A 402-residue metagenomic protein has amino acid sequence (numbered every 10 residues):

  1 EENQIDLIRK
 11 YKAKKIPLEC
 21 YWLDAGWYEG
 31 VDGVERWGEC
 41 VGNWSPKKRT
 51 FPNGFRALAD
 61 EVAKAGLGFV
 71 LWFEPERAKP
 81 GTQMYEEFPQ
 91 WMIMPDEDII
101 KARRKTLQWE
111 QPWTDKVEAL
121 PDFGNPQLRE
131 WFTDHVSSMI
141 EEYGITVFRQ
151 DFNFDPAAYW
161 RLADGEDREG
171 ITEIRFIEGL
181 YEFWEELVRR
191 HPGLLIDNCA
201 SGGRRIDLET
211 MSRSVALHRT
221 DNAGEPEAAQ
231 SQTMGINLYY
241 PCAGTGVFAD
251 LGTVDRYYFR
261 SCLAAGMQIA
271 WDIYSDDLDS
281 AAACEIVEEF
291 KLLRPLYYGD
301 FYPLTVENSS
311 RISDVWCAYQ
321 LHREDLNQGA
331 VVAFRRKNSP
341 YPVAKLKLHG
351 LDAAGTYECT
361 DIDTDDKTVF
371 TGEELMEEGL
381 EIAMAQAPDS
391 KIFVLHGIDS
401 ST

Functional and structural regions predicted by a protein language model:
E1-I8, K367-G379: Short, polar loop/linker segments at the starts of domains and inter-domain junctions
E1-T133, I145-V147, Y159: Aromatic-lined carbohydrate-binding/catalytic grooves of carbohydrate-active enzymes
Q4, K14, F51, F55 (+8 more regions): Active-site-proximal structural scaffolding
D6, D60-K64, Q127-L208, S212-A216 (+3 more regions): Active-site and adjacent substrate-binding regions of carbohydrate-active enzymes
P17-W22, V70-W72, I93, V147-R149 (+4 more regions): Structured core elements
K48, D122-P126, G170-I177, V247-T253 (+2 more regions): Hydrophobic alpha-helical scaffolding
F154, L180-T368, M384, K391: Active-site-proximal substrate-binding groove within the catalytic cores of carbohydrate-active enzymes
T371-T402: C-terminal beta-strand-rich structural cap/linker in extracellular carbohydrate-active enzymes
